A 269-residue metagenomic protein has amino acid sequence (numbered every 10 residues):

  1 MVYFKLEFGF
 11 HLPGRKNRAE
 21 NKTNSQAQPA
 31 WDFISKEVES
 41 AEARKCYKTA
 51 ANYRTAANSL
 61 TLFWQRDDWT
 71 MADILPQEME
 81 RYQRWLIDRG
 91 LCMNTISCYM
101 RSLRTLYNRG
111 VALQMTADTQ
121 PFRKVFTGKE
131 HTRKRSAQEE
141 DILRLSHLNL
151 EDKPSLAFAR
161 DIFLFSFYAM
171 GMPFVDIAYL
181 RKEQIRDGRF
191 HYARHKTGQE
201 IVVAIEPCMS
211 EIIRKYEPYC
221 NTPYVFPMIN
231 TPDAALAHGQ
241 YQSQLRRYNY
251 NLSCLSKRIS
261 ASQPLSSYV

Functional and structural regions predicted by a protein language model:
L12-R89: Basic/aromatic-enriched alpha-helical hairpins
S59-L62, A72, D88-P121, M172: N-terminal DNA-binding recognition helix of tyrosine site-specific recombinases/integrases
N108-T116, S166-D187: Short, charged phosphate-coordinating catalytic segments
F122-F174, S260: Basic, Lys/Arg- and aromatic-enriched nucleic-acid-binding interface segment
H131, I212-Y250: Major-groove DNA-contacting interfaces characterized by cationic-aromatic clusters
L143, V175-A178, P207-E211, R246-C254: Feature representing long, continuous alpha-helical segments
K153-P154, Q240, N249-V269: Short, basic (Lys/Arg/His-rich) helix/loop patches that form interaction surfaces in the mid-to-C-terminal regions
Y179-K215: Conserved tyrosine-mediated DNA breakage-rejoining catalytic core shared by Y-recombinases
